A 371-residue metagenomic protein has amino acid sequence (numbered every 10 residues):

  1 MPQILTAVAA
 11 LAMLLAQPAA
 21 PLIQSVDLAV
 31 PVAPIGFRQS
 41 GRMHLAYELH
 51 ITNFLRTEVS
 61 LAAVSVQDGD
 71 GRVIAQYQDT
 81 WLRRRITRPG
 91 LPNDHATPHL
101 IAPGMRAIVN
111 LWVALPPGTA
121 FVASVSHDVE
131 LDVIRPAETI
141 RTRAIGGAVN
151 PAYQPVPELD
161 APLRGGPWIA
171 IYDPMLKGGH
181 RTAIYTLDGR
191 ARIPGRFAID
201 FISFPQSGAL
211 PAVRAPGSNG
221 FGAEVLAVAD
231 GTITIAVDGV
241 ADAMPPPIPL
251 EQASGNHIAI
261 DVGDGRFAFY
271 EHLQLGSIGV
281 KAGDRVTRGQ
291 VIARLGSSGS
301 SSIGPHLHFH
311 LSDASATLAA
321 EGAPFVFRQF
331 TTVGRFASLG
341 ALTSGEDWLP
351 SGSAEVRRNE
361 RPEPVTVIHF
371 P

Functional and structural regions predicted by a protein language model:
P31, G41-E48: Short, solvent-exposed loop/turn segments enriched in Ser/Thr/Gly
I51-E58, D68: Asparagine-centered strand-capping/turn motif at beta-strand->loop junctions
Q76-A120: Intrinsically disordered, low-complexity Pro/Gly/Ser/Thr-rich segments with frequent PxxP/GP/PP motifs and embedded
A114-P157: Terminal connector regions
P151-I171, G179-A183, L226, L250-Q252 (+3 more regions): Acidic, glycine-rich catalytic/binding loops that coordinate metals and/or anionic ligands
D188-I248: Short, glycine/small-residue-enriched coil/turn segments at secondary-structure junctions
E224-I235, G279-L295: Short, well-structured beta-strand-loop connectors
D230-Q274, G279: Zn2+-dependent peptidoglycan hydrolase active-site motif and core
